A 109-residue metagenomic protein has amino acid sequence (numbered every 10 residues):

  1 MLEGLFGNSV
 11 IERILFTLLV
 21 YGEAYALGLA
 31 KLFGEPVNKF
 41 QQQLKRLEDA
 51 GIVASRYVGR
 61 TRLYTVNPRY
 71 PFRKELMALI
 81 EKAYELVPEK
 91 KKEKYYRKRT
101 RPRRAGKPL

Functional and structural regions predicted by a protein language model:
M1-I11, Y25, V58-I80: Short, cationic-aromatic polyanion-contact patches
E12-F16: Pre-recognition alpha-helix immediately N-terminal to the DNA-recognition helix within helix-turn-helix or winged-helix
L18-Y21: Short helix-capping/hinge SLiMs at alpha-helix to coil transitions
A24-K31: Short acidic, hydrophobic short linear motifs in intrinsically disordered regions
N38: Key DNA-contact positions within bacterial/archaeal DNA-binding proteins
L44-K45: Short, hydrophobic-biased segments on the C-terminal half of alpha helices that form "recognition helices"
E48-V58: A short, conserved structural fragment
P71-L109: Amphipathic alpha-helical dimerization/coiled-coil segments that flank or bridge DNA-binding/regulatory modules
